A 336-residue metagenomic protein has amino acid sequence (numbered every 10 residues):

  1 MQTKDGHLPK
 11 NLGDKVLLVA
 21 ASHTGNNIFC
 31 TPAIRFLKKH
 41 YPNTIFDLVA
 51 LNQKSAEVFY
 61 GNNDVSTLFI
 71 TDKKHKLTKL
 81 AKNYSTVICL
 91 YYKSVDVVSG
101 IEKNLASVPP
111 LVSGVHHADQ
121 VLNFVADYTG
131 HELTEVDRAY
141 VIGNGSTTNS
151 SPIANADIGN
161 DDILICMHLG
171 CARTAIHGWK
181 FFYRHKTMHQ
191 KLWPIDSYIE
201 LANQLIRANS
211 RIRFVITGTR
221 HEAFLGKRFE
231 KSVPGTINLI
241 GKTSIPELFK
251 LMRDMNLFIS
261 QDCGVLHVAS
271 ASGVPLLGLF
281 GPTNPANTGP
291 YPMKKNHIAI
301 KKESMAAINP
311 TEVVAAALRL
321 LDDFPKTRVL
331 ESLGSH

Functional and structural regions predicted by a protein language model:
M1-H336: Catalytic machinery of carbohydrate-active enzymes, primarily nucleotide-sugar-dependent glycosyltransferases
